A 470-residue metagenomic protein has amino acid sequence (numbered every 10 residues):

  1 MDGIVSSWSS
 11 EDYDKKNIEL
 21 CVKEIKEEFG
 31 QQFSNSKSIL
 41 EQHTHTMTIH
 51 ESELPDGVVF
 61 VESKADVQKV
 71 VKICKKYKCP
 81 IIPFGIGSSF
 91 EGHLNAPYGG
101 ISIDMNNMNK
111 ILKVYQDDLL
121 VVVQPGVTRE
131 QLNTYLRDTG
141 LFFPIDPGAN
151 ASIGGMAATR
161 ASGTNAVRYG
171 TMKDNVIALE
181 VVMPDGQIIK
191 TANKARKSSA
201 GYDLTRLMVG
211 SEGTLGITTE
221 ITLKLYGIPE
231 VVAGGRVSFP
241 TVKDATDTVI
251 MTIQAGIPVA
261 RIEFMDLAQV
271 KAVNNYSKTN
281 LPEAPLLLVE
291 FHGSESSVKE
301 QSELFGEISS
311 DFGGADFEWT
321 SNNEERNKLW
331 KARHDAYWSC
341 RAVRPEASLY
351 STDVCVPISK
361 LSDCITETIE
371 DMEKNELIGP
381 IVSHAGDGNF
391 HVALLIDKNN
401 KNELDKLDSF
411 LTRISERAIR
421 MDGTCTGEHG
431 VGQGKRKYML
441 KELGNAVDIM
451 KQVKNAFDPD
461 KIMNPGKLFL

Functional and structural regions predicted by a protein language model:
M1-K72, S88-L119, Q269-S277, N323-S351 (+2 more regions): N-terminal flexible segment immediately upstream of the FAD-binding catalytic core in FAD-dependent oxidoreductases
Q31, I419-V431, G444, P459-M463: Alpha-helix capping/hinge segments and adjacent helical runs
S34-H43, G227, A233, S238-T241 (+4 more regions): C-terminal substrate-recognition/cap domain of FAD-linked oxidoreductases
I49, A393-N400, Y438-K441: Conserved PLP-binding active-site segment of the aspartate aminotransferase-like
K110-E263: FAD-binding subdomain of flavoenzyme oxidoreductases
Q187, K435-L470: Activity-critical C-terminal alpha-helical subdomain
